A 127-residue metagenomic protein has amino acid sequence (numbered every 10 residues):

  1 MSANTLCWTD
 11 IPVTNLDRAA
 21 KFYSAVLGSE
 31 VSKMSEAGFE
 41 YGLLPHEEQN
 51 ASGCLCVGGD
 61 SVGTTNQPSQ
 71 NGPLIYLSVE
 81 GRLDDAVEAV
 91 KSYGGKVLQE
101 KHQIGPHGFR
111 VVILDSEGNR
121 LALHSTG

Functional and structural regions predicted by a protein language model:
S2-N4, I11, S32-S35, V87-G127: Vicinal oxygen chelate
A3, D10-G53: Core segments of cupin and vicinal oxygen chelate
L6-T14, L44, T64-K91, F109-L114: Vicinal oxygen chelate
E47-E48, G59-D60, V79-R82, S116 (+1 more regions): Short loop segments at secondary-structure junctions
Q49-C54, E117-L121: Short, charged/polar, Gly/Pro-enriched secondary-structure boundary elements
L55-T65: A short, acidic/glycine-rich surface segment
